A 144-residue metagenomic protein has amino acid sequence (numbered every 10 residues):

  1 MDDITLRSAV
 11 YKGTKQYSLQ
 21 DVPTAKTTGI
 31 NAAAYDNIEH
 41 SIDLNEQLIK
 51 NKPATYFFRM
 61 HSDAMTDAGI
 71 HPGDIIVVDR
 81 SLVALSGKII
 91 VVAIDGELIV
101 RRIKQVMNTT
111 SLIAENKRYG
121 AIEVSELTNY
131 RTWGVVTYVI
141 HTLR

Functional and structural regions predicted by a protein language model:
M1-T66, E97-L98, Y138-R144: Short, positionally conserved secondary-structure boundary motifs
P72, I94-I99, Y130-R131: Short coil-to-beta-strand transition motifs
G73-D74, K88: Structural motif
V77-V78, V91: Hydrophobic beta-strand signal
S86-V100, K104-T110: Short, compositionally biased
Q105-R144: Glycine- and charge-enriched low-complexity intrinsically disordered segments
